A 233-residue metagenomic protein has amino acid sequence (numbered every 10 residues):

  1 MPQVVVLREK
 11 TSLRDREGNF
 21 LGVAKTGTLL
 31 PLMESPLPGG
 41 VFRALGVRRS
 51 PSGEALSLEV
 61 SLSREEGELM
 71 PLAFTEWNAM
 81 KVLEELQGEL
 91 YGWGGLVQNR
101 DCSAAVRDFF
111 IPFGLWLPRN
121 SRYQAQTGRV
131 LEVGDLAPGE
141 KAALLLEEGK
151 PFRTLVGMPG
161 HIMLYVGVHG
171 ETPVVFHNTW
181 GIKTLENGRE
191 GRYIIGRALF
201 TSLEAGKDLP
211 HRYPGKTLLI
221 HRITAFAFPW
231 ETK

Functional and structural regions predicted by a protein language model:
M1-Q3, T11-L13, L58, L69 (+1 more regions): Aromatic- and glycine-rich peptidoglycan recognition patches
P2-L32: Beta-loop motif signature
R16-G18, E65-M70, G88-V97, P151-F152: Second-shell loop/turn segments in exported
K25-R64: SH3/SH3-like beta-barrel superfamily modules
P51-W77, K81, E85, W180-G181: Extracytoplasmic and endomembrane cell-envelope/extracellular-matrix remodeling and assembly machinery
T75-E89, R107-L115: Glycine-rich, acidic and aromatic/proline-enriched surface loops and short helix-turn segments that act as binding
W93-F113, L117-S121: Active-site nucleophilic cysteine motif
P118-E186: ...with weaker cross-activation on analogous glycine-rich loops/strands in unrelated enzymes
